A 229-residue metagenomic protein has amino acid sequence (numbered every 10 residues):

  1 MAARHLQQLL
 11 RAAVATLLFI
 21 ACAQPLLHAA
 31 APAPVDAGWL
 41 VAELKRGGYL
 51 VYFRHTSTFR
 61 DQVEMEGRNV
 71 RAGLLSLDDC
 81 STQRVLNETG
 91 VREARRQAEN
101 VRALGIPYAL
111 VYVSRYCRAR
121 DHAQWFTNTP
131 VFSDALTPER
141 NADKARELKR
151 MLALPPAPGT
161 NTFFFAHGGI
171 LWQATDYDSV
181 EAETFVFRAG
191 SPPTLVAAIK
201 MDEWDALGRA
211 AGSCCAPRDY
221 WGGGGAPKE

Functional and structural regions predicted by a protein language model:
A2-V14: Bacterial N-terminal signal peptides that target proteins for export
A12-Q24: Bacterial N-terminal signal peptides
A15-T16, L44-R46, A157-P158: Short hydrophobic "helix-edge" motifs at membrane interfaces and signal-peptide entry regions
P25-A29: Sec/Tat signal peptide C-region and signal peptidase I cleavage site
A30-A135, E139-A145, K149, W172 (+1 more regions): Active-site-proximal alpha-helix that buttresses catalytic centers in soluble enzyme cores
G48-L50, P158-A166: Generic beta-sheet signal
L154-T160, A189-S191: A short, structured loop/turn motif at beta-sheet edges
P156-P158, G168, W221-G225: Feature of secretome-associated and extracellular-like proteins
